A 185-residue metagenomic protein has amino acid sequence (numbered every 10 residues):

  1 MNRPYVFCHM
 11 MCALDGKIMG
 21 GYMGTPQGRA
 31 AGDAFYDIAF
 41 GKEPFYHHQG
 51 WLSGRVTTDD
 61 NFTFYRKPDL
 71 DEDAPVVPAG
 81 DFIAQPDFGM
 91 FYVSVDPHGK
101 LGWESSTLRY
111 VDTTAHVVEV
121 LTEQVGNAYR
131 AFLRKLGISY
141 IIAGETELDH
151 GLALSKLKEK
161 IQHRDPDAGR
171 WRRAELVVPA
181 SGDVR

Functional and structural regions predicted by a protein language model:
M1-Y110: N-terminal nucleotide/polyanion-binding subdomain common to many enzyme families
H9, H47-H48, H116, H150 (+1 more regions): Histidine (H) residue identity feature
P26-R29, M90-F91, T113-H116, E159-D165: Short beta-strand/loop segments at the ligand-binding rim of alpha/beta enzyme cores
A34-G41, P78-F82, V120-Q124, T146-D149 (+1 more regions): Short, surface-exposed, polar/charged, turn-prone segments marking secondary-structure boundaries
H47-Q49, G89, A115, G137 (+1 more regions): Short, well-ordered alpha-helix to beta-strand connector turns
W51-L52, V93-S94, V118-E123, D167-A168: Short, hydrophobic beta-strand segments that form beta-sheet elements in well-ordered domains
P97-S139: Hydrophobic, well-structured mid-protein blocks that either form specific transmembrane helices
Q124-R185: A glycine-rich beta-strand to alpha-helix segment that forms a phosphate/ribose-binding loop at ligand/cofactor sites
